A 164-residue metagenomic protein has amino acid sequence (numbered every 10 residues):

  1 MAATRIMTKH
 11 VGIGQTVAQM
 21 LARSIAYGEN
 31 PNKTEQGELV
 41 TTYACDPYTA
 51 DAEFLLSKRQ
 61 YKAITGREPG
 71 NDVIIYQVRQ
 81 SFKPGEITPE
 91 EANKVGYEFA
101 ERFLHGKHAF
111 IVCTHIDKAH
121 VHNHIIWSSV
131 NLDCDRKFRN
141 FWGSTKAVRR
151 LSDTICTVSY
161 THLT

Functional and structural regions predicted by a protein language model:
M1-L163: N-terminal nicking endonuclease/strand-transfer module with a His-rich metal-binding environment and a catalytic Tyr
